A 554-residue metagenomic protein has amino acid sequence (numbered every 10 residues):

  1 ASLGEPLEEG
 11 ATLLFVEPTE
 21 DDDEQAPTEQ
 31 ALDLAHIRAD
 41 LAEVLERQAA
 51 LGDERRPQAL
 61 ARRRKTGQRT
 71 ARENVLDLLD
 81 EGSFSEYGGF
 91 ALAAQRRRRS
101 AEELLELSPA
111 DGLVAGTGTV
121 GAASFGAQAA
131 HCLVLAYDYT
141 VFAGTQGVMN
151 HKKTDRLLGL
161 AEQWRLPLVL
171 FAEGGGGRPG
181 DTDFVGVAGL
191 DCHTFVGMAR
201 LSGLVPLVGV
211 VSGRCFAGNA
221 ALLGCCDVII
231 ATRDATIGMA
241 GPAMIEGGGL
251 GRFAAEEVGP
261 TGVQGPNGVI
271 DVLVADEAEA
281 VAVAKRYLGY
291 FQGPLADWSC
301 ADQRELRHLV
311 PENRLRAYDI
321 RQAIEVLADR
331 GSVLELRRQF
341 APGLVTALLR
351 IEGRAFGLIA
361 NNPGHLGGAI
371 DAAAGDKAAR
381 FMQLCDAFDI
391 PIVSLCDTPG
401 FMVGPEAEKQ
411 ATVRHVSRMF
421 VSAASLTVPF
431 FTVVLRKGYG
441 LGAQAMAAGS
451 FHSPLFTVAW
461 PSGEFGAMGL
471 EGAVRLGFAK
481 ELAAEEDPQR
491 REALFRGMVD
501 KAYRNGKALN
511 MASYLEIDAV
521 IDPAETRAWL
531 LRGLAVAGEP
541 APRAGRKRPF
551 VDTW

Functional and structural regions predicted by a protein language model:
A1-Q25: Short hydrophobic beta/alpha edge segments that flank linear recognition/processing sites
D21-W554: Ligand-binding clefts of soluble mixed alpha/beta catalytic domains
